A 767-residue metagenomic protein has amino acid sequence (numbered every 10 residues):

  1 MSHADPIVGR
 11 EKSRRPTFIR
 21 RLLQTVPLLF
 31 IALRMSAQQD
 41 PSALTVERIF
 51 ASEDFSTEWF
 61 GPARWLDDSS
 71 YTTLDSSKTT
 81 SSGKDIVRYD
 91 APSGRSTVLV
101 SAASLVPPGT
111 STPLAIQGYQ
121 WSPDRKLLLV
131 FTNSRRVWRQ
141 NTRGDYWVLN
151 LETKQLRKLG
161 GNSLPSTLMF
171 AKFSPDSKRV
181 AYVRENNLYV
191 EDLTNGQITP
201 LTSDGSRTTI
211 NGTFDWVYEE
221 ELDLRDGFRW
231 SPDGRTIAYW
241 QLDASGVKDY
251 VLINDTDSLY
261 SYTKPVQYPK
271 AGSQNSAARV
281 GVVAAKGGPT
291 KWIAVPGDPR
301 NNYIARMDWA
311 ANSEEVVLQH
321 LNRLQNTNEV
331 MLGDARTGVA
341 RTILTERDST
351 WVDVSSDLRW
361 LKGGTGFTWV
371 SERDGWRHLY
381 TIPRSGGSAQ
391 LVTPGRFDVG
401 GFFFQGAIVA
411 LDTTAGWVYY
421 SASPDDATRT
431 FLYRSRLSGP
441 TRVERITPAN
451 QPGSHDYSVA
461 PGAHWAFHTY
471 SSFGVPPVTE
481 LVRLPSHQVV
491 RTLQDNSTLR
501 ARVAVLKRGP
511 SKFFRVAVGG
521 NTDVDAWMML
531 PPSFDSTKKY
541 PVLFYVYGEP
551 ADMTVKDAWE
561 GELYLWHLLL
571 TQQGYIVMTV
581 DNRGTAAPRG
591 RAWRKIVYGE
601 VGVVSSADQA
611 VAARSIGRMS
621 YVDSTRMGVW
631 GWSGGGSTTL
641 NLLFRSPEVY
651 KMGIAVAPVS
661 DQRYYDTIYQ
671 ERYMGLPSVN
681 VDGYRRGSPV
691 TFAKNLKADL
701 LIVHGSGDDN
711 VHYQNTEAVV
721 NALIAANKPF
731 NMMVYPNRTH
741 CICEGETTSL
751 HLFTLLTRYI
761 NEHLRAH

Functional and structural regions predicted by a protein language model:
D5-V26: Bacterial N-terminal signal peptides that target proteins for export
K12-S13, T25, Q39, L481 (+1 more regions): Intrinsic disorder/low-complexity segments enriched in polar/small residues
R21-T25, M35, G705, C741: Hydrophobic alpha-helical segments, especially transmembrane helices and their immediate juxtamembrane helical caps
A37-P477, L481-V482, R508: Beta-propeller folds
K248-L252, A305-R306, S313, Q319 (+2 more regions): Serine-hydrolase catalytic core recognition
